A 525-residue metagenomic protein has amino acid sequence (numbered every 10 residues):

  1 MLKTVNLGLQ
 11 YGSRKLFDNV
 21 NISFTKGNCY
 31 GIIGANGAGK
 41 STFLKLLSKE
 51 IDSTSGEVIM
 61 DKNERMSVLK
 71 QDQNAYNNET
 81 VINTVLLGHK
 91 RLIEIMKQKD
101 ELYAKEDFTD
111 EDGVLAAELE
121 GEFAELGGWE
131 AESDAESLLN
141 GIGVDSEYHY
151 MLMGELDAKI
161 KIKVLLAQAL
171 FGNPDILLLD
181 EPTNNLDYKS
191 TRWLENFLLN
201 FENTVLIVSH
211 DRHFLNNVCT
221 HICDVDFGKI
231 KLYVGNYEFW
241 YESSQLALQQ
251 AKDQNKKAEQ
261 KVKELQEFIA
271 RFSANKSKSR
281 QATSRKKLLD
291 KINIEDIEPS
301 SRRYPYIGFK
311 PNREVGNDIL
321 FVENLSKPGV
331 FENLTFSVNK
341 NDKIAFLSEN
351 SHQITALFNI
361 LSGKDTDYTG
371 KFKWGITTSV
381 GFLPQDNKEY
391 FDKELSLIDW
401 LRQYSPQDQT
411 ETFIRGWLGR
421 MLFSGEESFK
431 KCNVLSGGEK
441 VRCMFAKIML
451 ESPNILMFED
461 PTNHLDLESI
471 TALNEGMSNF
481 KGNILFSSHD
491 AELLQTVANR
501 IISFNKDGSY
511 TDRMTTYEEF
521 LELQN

Functional and structural regions predicted by a protein language model:
M1-D253, N312-N525: ABC ATP-binding cassette signature C-motif
I22-K26, L179, S277-R280, P299-R303: Short low-complexity stretches enriched in small and charged residues
G121, R271-F272, P305, L401: Short hinge/gating elements
W240-F268, F272-D296: Intracellular alpha-helical coupling/juxtamembrane segments of multi-pass membrane proteins
I297-F321: Amphipathic heptad-repeat alpha-helical coiled-coil/stalk segments that mediate oligomerization, filament/stalk
